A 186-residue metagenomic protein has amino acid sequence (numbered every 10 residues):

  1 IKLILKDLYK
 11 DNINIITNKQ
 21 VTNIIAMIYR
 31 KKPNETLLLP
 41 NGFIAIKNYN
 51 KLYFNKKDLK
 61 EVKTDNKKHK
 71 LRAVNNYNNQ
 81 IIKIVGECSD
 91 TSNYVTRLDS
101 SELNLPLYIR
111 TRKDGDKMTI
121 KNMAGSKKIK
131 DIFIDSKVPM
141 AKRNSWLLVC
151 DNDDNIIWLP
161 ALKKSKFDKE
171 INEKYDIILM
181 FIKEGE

Functional and structural regions predicted by a protein language model:
I1-E186: AMP-forming adenylation/ATP pyrophosphatase catalytic core
